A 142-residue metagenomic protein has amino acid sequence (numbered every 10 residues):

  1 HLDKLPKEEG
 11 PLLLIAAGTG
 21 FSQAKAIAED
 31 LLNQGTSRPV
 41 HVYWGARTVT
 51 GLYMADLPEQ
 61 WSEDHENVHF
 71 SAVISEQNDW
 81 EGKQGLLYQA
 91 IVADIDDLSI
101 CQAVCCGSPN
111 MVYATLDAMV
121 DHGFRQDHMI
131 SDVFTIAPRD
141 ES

Functional and structural regions predicted by a protein language model:
H1-L14, I27-D30, T48, S75-E76 (+1 more regions): FAD-binding FR-type
L5-E8, Q34-T36, D97: Short, flexible hinge/linker loops that cap or flank conserved catalytic cores
P6, K25-A28, I91, L116: Short, flexible helix/strand-to-coil boundary loops that buttress conserved ligand/catalytic motifs in alpha/beta
A17-G18: A short acidic Gly-Thr/Ser loop motif
F21-N33: Histidine-anchored nucleotide/phosphate-binding helix
D30-G35, E63-H65: A broad, low-specificity signal for short, low-complexity segments enriched in glycine/proline and polar/charged
P39-S142: Reductase modules of NAD(P)H-dependent flavoproteins
